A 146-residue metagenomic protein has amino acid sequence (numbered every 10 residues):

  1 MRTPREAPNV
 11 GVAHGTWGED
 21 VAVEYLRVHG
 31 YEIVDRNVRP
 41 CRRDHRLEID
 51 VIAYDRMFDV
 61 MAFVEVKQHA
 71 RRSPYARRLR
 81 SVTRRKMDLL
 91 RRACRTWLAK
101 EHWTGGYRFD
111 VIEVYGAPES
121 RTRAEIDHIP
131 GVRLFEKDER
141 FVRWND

Functional and structural regions predicted by a protein language model:
M1-D20, E24: Interdomain/boundary linker segments immediately adjacent to catalytic/signaling cores
G15, E19, H45, V82-K86: Short, conserved glycine- and acidic-residue-centered signature motifs in active-site or ligand-binding loops
R27-D44: A short acidic/basic microdomain associated with nuclease active sites
R46-Y54: Short acidic loop-to-beta-strand element that houses the catalytic metal-binding Asp/Glu of nuclease active sites
L47, V60-A62, D110, D127: Protein kinase-like catalytic core scaffold
A53-A70: Active-site beta-strand-loop-beta-strand hairpin of nuclease catalytic cores that positions key catalytic residues
V66-E119: Catalytic cores of nucleic-acid endonucleases
K100-D146: Domain-level recognition of nuclease-like catalytic cores that cleave nucleotide substrates
